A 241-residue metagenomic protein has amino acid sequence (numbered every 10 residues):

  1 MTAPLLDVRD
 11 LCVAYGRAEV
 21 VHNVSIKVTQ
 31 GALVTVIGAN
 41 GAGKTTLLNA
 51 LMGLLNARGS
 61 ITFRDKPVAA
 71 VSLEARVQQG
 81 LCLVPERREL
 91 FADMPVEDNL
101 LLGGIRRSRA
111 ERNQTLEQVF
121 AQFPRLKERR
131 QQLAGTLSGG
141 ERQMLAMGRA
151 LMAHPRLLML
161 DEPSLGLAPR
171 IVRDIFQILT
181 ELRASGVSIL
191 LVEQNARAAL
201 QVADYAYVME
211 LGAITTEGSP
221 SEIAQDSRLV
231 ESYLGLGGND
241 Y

Functional and structural regions predicted by a protein language model:
T2-Y241: Glycine-rich phosphate-binding loops of nucleotide-dependent enzymes
